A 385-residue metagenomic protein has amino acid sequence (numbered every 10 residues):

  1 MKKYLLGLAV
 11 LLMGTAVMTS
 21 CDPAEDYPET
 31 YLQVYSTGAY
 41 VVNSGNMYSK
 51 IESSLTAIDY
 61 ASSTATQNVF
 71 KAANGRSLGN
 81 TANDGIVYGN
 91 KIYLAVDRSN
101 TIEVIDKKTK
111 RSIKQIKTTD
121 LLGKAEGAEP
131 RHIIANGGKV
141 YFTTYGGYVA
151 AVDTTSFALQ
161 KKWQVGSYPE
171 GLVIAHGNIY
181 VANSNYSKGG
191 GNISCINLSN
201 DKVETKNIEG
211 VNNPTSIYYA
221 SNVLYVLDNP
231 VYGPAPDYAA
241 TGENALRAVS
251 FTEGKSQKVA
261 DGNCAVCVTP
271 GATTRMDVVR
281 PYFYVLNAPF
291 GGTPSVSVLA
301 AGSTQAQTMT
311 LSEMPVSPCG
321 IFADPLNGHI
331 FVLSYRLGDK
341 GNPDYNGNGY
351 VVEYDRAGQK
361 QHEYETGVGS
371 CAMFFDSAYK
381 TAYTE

Functional and structural regions predicted by a protein language model:
Y4-G7, D22-E385: Predominantly soluble domains enriched in secretory-pathway, periplasmic, or organellar proteins
L11-L12: Repetitive helical segments and hydrophobic/amphipathic motifs
A16-S20: C-terminal motif of bacterial Sec signal peptides marking the signal peptidase cleavage site
